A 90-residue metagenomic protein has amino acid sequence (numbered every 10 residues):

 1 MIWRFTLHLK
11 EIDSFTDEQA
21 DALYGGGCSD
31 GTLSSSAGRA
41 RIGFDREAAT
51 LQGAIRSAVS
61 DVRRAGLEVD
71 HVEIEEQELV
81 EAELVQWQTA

Functional and structural regions predicted by a protein language model:
M1-A90: Long, contiguous binding/interaction regions
